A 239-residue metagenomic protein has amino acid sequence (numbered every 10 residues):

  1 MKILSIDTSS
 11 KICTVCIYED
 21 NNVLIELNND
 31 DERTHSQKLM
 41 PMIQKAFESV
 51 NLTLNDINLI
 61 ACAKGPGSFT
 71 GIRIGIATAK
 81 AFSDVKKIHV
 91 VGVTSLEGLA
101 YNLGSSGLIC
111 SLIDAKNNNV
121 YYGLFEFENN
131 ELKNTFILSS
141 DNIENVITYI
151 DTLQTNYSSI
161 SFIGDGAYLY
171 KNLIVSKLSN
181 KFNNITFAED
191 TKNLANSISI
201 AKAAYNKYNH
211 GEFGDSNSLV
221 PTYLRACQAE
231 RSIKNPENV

Functional and structural regions predicted by a protein language model:
M1-P66, L99, L194: N-terminal beta-alpha supersecondary unit
I3-S5, A61, G71, I109-L112: Short glycine-aspartate micro-motif
C16-Y18, Y121-F125, T222: Conserved hydrophobic/aromatic positions in well-ordered beta-strands
N22, H89-L194, Q228-A229, E237-N238: Surface "functional belts" at beta-alpha junctions
E48-N55, D84-V93, E212: Phosphate-handling active-site elements
L59-V90: DPxDG-like acidic metal-binding loop motif
A188-V239: Acyltransferase
